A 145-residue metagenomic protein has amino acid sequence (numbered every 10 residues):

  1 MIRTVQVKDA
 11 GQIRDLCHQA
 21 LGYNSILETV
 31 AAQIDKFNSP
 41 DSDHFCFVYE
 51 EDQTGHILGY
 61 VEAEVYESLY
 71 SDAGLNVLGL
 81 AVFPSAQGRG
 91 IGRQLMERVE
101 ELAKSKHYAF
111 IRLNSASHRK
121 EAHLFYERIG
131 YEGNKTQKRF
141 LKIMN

Functional and structural regions predicted by a protein language model:
T4-G11, D15-A73, L78, N134: Acetyl-CoA-dependent GNAT
V5, L80-V82, S115, Y131: Hydrophobic adenine-recognition pocket in adenosine-nucleotide-binding enzymes
Q19, Y23, G88, E101-S105 (+1 more regions): Conserved amphipathic alpha-helical interaction elements at protein-protein interfaces in regulatory, energy-coupling
V65-S68, V82-S85, H118-K120, N145: Short coil/turn motifs at secondary-structure junctions
A73, R89, S105-A109: Short coil/turn segments at alpha/beta junctions that flank glycine-rich nucleotide-binding fingerprints
G79-V82, G88-E101, L124, R128: Conserved acetyl-CoA-binding loop-helix of GNAT-fold acetyltransferases
R93, S105, S117-T136, K142: Conserved active-site alpha-helix within GNAT-family acetyltransferase domains
M96, A103-S115: Conserved GNAT acetyl-CoA-binding A-motif
